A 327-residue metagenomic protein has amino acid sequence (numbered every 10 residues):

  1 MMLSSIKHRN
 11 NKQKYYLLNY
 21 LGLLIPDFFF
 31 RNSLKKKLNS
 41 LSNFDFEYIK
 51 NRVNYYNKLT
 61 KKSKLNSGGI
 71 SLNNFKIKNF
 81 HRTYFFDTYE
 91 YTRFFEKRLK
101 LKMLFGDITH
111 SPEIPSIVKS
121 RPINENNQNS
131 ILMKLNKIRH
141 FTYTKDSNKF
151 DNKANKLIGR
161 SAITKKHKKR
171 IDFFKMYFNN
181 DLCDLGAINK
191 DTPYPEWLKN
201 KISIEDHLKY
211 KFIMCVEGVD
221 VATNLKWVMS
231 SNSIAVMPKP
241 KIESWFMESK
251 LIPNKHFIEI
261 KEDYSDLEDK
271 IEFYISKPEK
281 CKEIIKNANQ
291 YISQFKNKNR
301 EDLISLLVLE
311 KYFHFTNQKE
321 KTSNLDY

Functional and structural regions predicted by a protein language model:
M1-E196, K201-I202, Y327: Secretory-pathway glycan-assembly enzymes, especially type II membrane glycosyltransferases that use nucleotide-sugar
E205-Y327: Catalytic binding pocket for nucleotide-activated donors in carbohydrate/polymer assembly enzymes
